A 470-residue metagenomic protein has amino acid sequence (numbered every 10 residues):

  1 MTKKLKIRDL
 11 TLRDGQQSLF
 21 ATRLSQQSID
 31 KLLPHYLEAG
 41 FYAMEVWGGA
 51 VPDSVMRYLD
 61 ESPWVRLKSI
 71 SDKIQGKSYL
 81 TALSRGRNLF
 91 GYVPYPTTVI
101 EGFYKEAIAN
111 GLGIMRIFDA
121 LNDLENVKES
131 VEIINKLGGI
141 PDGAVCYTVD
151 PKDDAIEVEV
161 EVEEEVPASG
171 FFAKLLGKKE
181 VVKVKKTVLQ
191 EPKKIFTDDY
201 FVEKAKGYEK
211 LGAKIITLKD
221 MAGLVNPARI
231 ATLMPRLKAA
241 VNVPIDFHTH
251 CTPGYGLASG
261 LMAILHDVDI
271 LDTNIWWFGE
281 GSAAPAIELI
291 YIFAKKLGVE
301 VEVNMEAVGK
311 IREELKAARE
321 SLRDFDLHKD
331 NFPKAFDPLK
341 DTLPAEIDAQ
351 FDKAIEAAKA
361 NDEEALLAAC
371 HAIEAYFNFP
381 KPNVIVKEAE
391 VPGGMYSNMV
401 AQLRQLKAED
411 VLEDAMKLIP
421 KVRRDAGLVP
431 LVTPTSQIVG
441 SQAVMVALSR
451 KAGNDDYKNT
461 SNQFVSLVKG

Functional and structural regions predicted by a protein language model:
M1-F20, L67-D72, L176: N-terminal amphipathic alpha-helix/helix-capping segment at the start of soluble metabolic enzymes
I7, G15, Y36, I117 (+4 more regions): Conserved, mostly hydrophobic/aromatic
K31, L37-V55, E356, E363-G470: Terminal or standalone catalytic/regulatory effector modules within metabolic enzymes and repeat proteins
A43, G48-E203, I216, N226: Active-site beta->alpha loop and helix N-cap motifs at the rims of alpha/beta catalytic domains
I117-A120, D220, H266-P285: Glycine-rich phosphate-binding active-site loops on the catalytic face of alpha/beta enzymes
E203, P253-V268: Catalytic cores of alpha/beta
G279-V301: C-terminal helical cap(s) of enzyme catalytic domains, especially alpha/beta-barrels
V301-A318, L322, K329: Phosphate/diphosphate-binding loops
